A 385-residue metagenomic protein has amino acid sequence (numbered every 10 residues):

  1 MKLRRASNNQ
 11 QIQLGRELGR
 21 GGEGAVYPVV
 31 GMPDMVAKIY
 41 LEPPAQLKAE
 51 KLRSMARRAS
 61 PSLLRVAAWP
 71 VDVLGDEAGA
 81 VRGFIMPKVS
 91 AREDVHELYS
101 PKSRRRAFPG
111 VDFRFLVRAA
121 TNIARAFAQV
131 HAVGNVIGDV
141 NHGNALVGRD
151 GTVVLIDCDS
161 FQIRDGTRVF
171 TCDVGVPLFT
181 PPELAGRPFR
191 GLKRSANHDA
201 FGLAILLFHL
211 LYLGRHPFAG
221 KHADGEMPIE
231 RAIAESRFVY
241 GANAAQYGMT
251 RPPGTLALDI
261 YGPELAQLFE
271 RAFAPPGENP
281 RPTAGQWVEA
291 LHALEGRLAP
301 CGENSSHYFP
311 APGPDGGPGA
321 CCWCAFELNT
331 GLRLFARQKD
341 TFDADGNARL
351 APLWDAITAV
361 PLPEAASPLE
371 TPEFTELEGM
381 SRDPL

Functional and structural regions predicted by a protein language model:
K2-Q46, L64-R65, D76: ATP-binding glycine-rich phosphate-binding loop
R65-A119: Conserved structural core of kinase catalytic domains
F127, H131-D150: Catalytic-loop of the protein kinase fold
G143-L184: Activation segment/activation loop of eukaryotic-type protein kinase catalytic domains
L184-N197: Conserved end of the kinase activation segment
A196-H198, L207-G262: Conserved C-lobe activation region of Hanks-type protein kinase-like domains
F273-L298: Terminal C-lobe "cap" of eukaryotic-type protein kinase domains
E289-H292, G296-S381: Regulatory extensions appended to serine/threonine kinase catalytic cores
